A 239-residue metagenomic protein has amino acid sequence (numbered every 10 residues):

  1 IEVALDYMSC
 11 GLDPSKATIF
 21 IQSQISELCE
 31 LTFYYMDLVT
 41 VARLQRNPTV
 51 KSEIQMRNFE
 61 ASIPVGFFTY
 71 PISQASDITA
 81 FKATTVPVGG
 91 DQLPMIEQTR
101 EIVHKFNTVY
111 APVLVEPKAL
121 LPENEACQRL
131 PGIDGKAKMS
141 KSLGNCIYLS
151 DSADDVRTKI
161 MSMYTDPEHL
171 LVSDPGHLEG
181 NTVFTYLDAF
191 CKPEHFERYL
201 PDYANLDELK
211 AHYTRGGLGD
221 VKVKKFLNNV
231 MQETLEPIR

Functional and structural regions predicted by a protein language model:
I1-A75, E194, E233-L235, R239: N-terminal Rossmann-like or analogous alpha/beta NTP/dinucleotide-binding catalytic cores that position adenine
Y7, Y35, D91, K136 (+1 more regions): Divalent metal-coordination and catalytic microenvironments
D13, V39-T40, S52, S62-P64 (+5 more regions): Alpha-helix initiation/capping motif
T32-Q45, Y70-F81, H169-L187: A short, terminal or domain-edge coil/loop segment
R46-N47, A83-T84, A111, S142: A short secondary-structure junction signal
R57-F106, Y110, P131: Internal, conserved structured core segments that host functional sites
P94, R100-R239: Conserved nucleotide- and phosphate/pyrophosphate-binding catalytic cores in adenylate/nucleotidyl-handling enzymes
